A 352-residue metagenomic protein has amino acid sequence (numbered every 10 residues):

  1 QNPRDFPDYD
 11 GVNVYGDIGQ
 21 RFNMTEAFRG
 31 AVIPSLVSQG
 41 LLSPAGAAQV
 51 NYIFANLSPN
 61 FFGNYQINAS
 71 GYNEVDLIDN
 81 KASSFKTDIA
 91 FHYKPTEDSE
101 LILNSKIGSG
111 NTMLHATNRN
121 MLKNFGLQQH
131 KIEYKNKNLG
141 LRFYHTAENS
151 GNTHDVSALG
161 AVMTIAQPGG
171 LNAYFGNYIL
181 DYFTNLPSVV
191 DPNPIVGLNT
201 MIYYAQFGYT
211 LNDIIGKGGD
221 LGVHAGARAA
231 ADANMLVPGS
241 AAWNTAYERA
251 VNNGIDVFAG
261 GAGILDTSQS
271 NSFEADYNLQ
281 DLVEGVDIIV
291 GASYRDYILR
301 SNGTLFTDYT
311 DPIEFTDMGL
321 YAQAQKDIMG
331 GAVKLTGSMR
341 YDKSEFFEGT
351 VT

Functional and structural regions predicted by a protein language model:
Q1-K123: Periplasmic-side early beta-strands and strand-to-turn transitions of outer-membrane beta-barrels
P3, G337, G349-T352: Short, intrinsically disordered, charge-balanced linker/junction segments flanking boundaries in proteins
D10-I18, G30-Q39, P44-N73, T245-I298 (+1 more regions): Short, charged N-terminal helix-start/capping segments
G71-L77, A116-N120, F125-L127, V257-G263 (+2 more regions): Residue-level detector of functional hotspots within protein domains
S84-A90, E100, R119, F125-Q129 (+4 more regions): Transmembrane beta-barrel architecture of outer membranes
K131-F347: Face-selective signature of the C-terminal outer-membrane beta-barrel domain
